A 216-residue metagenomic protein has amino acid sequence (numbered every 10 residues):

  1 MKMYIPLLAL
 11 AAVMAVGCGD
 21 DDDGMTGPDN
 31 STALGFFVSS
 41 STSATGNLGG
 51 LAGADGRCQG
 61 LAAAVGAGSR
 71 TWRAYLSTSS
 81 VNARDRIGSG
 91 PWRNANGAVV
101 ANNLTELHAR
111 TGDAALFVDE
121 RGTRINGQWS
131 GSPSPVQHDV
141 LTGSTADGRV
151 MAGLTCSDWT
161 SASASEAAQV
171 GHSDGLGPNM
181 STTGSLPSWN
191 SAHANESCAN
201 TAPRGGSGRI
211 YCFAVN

Functional and structural regions predicted by a protein language model:
M1-K2, D21: Residue-level detector of alpha-helical transmembrane segments in integral membrane proteins
K2-A9: Sec-dependent signal peptide recognition, specifically the positively charged N-region followed immediately by
L10-A11, R209: Short A/G/S/P-biased low-complexity tracts
M14-G17: C-terminal motif of bacterial Sec signal peptides marking the signal peptidase cleavage site
G19-N216: Secreted/extracellular ectodomain signature
